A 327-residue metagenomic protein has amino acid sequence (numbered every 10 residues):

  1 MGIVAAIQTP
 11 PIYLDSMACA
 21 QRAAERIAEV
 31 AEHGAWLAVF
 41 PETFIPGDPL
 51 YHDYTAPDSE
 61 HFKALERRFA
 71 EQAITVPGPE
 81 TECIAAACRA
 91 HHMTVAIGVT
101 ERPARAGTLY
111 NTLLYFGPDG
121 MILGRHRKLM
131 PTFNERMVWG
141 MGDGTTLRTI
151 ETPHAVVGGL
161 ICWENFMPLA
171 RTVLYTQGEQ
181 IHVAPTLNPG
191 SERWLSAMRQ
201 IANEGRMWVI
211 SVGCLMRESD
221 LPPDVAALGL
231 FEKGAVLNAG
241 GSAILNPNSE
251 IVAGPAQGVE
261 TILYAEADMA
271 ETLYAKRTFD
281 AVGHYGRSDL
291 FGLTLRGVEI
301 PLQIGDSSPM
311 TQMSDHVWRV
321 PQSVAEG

Functional and structural regions predicted by a protein language model:
M1-A6: Extreme N-terminal starter segment of soluble prokaryotic enzymes
Q8-E25: N-terminal phosphate-binding loop and adjacent alpha-helix
S16, A28-P118, N188-G205: Cys-nucleophile CN-hydrolase/nitrilase-fold catalytic domain and related Cys-dependent amidase chemistry that acts on
P46, L50-D53, L114, H126-T132 (+2 more regions): Short beta->alpha transition motifs characteristic of CBS
V76, T81-A86, M93, E101-I181 (+3 more regions): Active-site catalytic loop in hydrolytic enzyme cores
A96, G158, W208-I210: Structural detector of well-ordered beta-strand residues that form the stable sheet scaffold of enzyme domains
C214-G327: C-terminal beta-strand edge segments of enzyme domains
